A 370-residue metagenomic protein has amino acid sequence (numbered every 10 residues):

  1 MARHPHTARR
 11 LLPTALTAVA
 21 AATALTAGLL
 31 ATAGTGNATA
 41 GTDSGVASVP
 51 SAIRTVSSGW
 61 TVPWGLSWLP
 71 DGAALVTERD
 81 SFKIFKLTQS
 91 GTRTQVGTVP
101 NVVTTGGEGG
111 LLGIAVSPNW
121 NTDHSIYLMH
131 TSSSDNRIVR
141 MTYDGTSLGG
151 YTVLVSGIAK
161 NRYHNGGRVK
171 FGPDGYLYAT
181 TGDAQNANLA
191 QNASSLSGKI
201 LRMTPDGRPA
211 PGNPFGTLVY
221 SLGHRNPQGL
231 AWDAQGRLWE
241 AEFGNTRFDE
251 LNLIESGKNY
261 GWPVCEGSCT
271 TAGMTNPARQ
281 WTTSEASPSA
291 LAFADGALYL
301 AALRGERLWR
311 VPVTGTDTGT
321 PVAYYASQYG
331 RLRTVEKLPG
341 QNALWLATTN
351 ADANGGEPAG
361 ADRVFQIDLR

Functional and structural regions predicted by a protein language model:
M1-A40: Secretory targeting and sorting signals
G36-N186, R237-G244, E285-G315, T320-V322 (+1 more regions): Acidic, Gly/Ser/Thr-rich repeat motifs that build Ca2+-stabilized beta-propeller blades
T94-G109, Y151-N165, M203-S221, K258-T283 (+1 more regions): Surface-exposed loop and turn segments in beta-propeller and other repeat-based domains that flank or scaffold
R140-L148, L201-A210, I254-W262, E266 (+2 more regions): Short loop/turn segments immediately following beta-strands, especially the blade-tip and inter-blade linker loops
K170-F171, G175-Y176, S197-P209: A structural motif
V219-R247: Repeat-solenoid scaffold signature
P321-Y329: C-terminal soluble interaction/assembly domains
